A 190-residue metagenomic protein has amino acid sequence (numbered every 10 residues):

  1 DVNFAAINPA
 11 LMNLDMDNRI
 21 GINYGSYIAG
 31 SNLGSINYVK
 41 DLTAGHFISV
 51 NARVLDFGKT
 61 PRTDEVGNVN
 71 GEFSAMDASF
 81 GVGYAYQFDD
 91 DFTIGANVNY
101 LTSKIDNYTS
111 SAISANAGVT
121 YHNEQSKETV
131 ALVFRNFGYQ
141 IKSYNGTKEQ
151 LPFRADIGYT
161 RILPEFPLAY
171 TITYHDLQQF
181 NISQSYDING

Functional and structural regions predicted by a protein language model:
D1-G190: Subset of outer-membrane beta-barrel
